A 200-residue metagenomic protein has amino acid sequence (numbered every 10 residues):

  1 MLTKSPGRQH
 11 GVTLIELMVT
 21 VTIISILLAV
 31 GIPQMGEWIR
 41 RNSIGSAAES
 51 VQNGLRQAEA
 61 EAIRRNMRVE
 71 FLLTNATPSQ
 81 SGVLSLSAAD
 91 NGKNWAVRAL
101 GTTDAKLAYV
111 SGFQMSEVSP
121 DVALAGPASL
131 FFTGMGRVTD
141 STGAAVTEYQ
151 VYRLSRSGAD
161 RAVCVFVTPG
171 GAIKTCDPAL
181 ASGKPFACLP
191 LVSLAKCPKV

Functional and structural regions predicted by a protein language model:
L2-P6, V30-R56, A60, R68 (+1 more regions): N-terminal helix-rich module
M18-Q34: Alpha-helical hydrophobic helix detector
